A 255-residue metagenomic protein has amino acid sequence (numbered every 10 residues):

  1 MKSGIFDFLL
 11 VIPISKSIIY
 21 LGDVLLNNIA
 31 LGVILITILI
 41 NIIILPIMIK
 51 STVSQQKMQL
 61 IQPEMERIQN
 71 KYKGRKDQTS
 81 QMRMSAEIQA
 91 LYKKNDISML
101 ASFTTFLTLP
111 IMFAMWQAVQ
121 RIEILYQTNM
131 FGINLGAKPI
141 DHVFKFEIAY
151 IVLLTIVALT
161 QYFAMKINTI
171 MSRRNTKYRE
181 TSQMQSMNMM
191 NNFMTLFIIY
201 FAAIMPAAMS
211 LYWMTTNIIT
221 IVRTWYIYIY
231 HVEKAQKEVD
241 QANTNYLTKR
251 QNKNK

Functional and structural regions predicted by a protein language model:
M1-K255: Helix-loop-helix
